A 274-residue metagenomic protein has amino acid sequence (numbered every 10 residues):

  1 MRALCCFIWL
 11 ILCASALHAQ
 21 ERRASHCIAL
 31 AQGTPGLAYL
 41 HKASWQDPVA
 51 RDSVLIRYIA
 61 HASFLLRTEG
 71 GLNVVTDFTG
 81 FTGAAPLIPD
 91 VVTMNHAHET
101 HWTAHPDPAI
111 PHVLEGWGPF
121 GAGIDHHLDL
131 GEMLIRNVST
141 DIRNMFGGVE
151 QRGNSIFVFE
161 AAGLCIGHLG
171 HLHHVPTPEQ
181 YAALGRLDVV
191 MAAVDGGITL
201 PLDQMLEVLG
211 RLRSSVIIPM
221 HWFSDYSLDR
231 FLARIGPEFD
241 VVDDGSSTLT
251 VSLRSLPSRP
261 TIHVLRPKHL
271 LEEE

Functional and structural regions predicted by a protein language model:
C5-S15: Bacterial N-terminal signal peptides
C6, L66, F157-F159, L265: Short beta-strand element of the conserved SAM-dependent methyltransferase core
L17-R143, L164-L169, D188-A192, D225 (+2 more regions): Metallo-beta-lactamase
F64, G80-A84, I156, E179-Y181 (+2 more regions): Short, flexible, glycine/charge-rich loop motifs used to bind or transfer phosphoryl groups or to couple energy/partner
I142-L212, F223-D229: Active-site-proximal loop/helix segments of hydrolase catalytic cores
I217: Residue-level signal for inorganic ion chemistry
M220: A Lys-centered signature of the CheY-like receiver
